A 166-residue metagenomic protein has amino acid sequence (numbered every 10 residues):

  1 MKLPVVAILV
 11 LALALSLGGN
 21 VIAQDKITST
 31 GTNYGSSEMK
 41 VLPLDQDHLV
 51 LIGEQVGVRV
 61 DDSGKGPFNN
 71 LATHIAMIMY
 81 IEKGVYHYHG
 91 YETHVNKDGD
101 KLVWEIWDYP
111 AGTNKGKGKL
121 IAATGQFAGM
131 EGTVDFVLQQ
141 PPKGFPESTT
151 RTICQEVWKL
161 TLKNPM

Functional and structural regions predicted by a protein language model:
M1-L3: N-terminal secretory signal peptides that target proteins for export/translocation
A7-S16: Bacterial N-terminal signal peptides
I22-M166: Beta-strand-enriched cores of mature, soluble protein domains
